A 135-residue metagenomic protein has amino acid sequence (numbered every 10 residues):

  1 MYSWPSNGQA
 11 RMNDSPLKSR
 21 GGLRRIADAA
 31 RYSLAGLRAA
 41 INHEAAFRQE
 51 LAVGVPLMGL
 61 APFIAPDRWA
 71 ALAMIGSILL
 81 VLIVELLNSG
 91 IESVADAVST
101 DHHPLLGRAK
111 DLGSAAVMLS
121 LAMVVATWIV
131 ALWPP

Functional and structural regions predicted by a protein language model:
Y2-G90, V98, H102-P104, K110 (+1 more regions): Hydrophobic alpha-helical transmembrane segments
A95: Active-site-proximal acidic segments at structured loop/helix or strand boundaries that coordinate catalytic metals
